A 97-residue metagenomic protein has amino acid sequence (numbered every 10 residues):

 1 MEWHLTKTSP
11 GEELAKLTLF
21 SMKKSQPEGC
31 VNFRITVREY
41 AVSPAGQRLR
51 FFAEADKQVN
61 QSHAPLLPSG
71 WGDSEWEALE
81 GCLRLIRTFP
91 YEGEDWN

Functional and structural regions predicted by a protein language model:
M1-R34: Negatively charged, low-complexity tracts enriched in Asp/Glu with abundant Ser/Thr
T18, D56-Q58, G81: Compositionally biased non-globular segments, especially hydrophobic aliphatic-rich helices of signal peptides
E28-C30, S43-P44, S62, L67: Domain-length accessory/inserted modules outside core catalytic folds
V37-E39, A55-K57: Residue-level recognition of conserved beta-strand positions in structured domain cores
S43-F52: Short, flexible loop/turn motifs enriched in small residues
D56-E77: A short, exposed loop/beta-hairpin motif centered on an aromatic-Gly-Thr core
S74, A78-I86: Stable alpha-helical structural segments in soluble proteins, enriched in small hydrophobic residues
L83-N97: Short arginine-rich
